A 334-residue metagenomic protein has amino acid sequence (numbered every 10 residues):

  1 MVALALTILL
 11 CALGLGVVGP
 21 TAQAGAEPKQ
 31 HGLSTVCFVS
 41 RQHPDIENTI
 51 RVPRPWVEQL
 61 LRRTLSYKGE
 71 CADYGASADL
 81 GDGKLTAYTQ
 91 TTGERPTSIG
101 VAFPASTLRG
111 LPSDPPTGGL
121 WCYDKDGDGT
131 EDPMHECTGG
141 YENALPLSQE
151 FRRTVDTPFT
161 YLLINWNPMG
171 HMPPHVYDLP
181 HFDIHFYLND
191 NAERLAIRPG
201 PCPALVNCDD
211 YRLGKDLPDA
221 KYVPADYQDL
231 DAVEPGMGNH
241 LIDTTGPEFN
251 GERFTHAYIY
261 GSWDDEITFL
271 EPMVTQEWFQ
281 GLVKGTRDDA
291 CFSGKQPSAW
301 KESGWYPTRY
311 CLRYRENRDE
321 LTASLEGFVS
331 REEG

Functional and structural regions predicted by a protein language model:
M1-A26: Secretory targeting and sorting signals
E27-E94: N-terminal module-boundary/linker segments of secreted carbohydrate-active enzymes
V36, T244-G334: C-terminal, well-folded lobe of enzymatic/effector domains
F38, K84-R95, I99-D114, L188 (+2 more regions): Active-/binding-site microenvironments in catalytic and ligand-binding cores
K68-G69, D73-S77, G93-P180: Short N-terminal edge-element motif at the start of the domain
P112-D114, A196-G200: Short, solvent-exposed loop/turn and secondary-structure capping segments
T117-L147, P201-P247, G281-Q296: Surface-exposed intrinsically disordered loops and tails
H175-A196: Histidine-centered catalytic micro-motifs
